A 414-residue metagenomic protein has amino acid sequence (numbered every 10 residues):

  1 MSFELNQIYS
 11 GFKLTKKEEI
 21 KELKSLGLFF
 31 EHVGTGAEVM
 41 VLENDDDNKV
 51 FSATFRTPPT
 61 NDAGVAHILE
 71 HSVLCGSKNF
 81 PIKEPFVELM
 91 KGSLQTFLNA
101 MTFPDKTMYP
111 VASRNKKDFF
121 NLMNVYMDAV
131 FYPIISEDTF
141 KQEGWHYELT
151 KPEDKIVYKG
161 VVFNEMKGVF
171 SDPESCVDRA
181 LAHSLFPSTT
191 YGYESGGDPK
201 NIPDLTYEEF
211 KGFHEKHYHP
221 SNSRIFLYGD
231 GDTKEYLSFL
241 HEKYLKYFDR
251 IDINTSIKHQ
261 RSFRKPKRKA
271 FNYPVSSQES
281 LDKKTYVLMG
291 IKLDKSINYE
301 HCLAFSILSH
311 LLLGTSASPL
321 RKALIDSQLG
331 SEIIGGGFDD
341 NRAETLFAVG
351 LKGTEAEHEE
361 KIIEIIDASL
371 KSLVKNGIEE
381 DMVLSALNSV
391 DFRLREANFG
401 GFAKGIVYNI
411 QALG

Functional and structural regions predicted by a protein language model:
M1-S10, P58, S72, G76-R264 (+5 more regions): Charge-rich, well-structured scaffold segments of protease-associated domains
S2-D46: N- or domain-start disorder-to-order transition segments that initiate the globular core
E18-I20, S276-E279: Short Gly/Pro-enriched turn/cap motifs at secondary-structure boundaries
L26-V33, K267-Q278: Short acidic-hydrophobic surface loop/beta-edge motif
V33-G34, D45, R56-P58, R114-N115: Secondary-structure transition/turn motif
D47-F51: Short, conserved catalytic-motif segment at the N-terminal edge
T54-G64: Short pre-active-site segment immediately N-terminal to the catalytic Zn-binding motif
A63-C75: Active-site recognition of the HExxH zinc-binding catalytic motif
